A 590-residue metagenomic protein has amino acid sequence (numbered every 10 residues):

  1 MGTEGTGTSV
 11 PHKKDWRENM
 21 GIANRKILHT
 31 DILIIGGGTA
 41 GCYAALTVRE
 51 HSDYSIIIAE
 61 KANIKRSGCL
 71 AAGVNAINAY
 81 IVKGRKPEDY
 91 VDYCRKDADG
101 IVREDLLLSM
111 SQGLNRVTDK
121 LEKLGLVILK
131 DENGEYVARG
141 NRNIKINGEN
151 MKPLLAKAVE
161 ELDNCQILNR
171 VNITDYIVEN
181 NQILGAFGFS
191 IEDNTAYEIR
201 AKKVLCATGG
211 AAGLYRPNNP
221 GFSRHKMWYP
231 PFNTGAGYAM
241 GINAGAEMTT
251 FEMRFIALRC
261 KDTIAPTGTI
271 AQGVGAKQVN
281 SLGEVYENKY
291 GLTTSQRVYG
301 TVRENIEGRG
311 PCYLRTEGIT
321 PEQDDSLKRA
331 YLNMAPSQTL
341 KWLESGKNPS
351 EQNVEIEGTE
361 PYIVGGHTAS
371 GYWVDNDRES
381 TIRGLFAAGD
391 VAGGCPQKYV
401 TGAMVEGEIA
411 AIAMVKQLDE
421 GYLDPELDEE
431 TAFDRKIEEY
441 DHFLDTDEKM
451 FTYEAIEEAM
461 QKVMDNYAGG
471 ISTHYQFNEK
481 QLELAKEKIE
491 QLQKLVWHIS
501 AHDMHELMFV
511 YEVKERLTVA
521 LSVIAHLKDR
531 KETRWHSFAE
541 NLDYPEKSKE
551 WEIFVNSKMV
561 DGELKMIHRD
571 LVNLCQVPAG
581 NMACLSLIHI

Functional and structural regions predicted by a protein language model:
G5-G7, P11-I32, E50-D53, S586: Extreme N-terminal leader/targeting segments of oxidoreductases
I27-T30, D193-K203, T381: Core beta-strand elements of the Rossmann-like FAD/NAD(P) dinucleotide-binding domain in flavoenzyme oxidoreductases
I32-I58: N-terminal Rossmann-like FAD-binding beta1-loop-alpha1 element of flavoenzymes
E50-A72: Glycine-rich FAD pyrophosphate-binding loop
N78-M110: Glycine-rich active-site loop/strand segments that organize a redox cofactor
N115, E122-T174, Q182, T250-Y399 (+2 more regions): Mobile, glycine/GP-rich and aromatic-enriched active-site lid/loop segments adjacent to catalytic centers
C206-A265, V400-A413: Glycine-rich loop(s) and the adjacent beta-strand/alpha-helix scaffold that form part
D419-D503: Long, amphipathic alpha-helical stalk/connector segments used for oligomerization, subunit docking, or mechanical
